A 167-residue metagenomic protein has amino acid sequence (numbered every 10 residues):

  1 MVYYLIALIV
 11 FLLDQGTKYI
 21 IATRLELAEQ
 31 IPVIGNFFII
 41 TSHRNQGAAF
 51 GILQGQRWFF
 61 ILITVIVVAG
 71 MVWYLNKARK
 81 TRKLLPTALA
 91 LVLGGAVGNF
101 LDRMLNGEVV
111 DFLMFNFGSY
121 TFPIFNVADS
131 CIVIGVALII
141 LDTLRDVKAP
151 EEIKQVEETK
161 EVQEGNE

Functional and structural regions predicted by a protein language model:
M1-E167: Alpha-helical transmembrane bundles and membrane-interface segments of multipass inner-membrane proteins
